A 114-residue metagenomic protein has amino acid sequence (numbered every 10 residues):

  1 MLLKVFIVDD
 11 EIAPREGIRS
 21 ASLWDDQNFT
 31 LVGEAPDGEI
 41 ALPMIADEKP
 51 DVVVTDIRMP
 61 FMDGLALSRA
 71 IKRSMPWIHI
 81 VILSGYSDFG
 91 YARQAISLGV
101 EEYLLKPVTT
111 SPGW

Functional and structural regions predicted by a protein language model:
M1-K4: Non-catalytic signal-transmission and effector/linker regions of two-component phosphorelay proteins
F6, E11, I57-R58: The short loop immediately C-terminal to the conserved phospho-acceptor aspartate in CheY-like receiver
F6, T30-G33, E102: Structural signal for short hydrophobic segments within the conserved structured cores of catalytic domains across
V8-D9, A35, V53: Conserved sequence signature across two-component system core domains
I12-G33: Two-component/phosphorelay signaling modules centered on CheY-like receiver
D26-P36, M44, A92: Short hydrophobic/Thr-rich beta-strand motif most characteristic of the beta2 strand and flanking loop of CheY-like
L42-W114: CheY-like receiver
